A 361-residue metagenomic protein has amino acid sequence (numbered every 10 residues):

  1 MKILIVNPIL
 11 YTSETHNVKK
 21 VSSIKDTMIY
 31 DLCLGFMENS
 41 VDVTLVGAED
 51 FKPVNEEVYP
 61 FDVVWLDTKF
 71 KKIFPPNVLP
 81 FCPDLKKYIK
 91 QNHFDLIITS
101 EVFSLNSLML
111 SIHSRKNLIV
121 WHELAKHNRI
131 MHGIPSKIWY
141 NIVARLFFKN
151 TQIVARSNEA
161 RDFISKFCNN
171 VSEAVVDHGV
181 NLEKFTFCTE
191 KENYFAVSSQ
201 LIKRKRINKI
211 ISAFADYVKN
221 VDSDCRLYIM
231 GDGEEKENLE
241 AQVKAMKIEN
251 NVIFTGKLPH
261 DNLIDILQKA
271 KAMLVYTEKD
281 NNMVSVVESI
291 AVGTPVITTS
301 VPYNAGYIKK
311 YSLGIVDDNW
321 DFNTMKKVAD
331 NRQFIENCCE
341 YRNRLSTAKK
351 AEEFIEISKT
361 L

Functional and structural regions predicted by a protein language model:
M1-F51: N-terminal subdomain of nucleotide-sugar transferases
L4-V6, C188-F214, Y228: Conserved donor-binding/catalytic core segment of Leloir-type glycosyltransferases
S23-I24, K126-L146, L182: Nucleotide-sugar donor phosphate/pyrophosphate-binding loop at the beta->alpha transition of glycosyltransferases
T27, Q200-V218, E234-E240: A conserved mid-protein helix/loop that constitutes part of the nucleotide-sugar donor-binding site
Y30-L32, S136-I153, F167: Membrane-proximal helix-turn-helix segments that form the acceptor-binding/catalytic region of lipid-linked
E159, G179: Carbohydrate-associated surface elements
E278-K279: Aromatic "clamp/platform" in nucleotide-sugar-dependent glycosyltransferases that forms part of the donor/acceptor
P295-T298: Short hydrophobic beta-strand element within catalytic cores of glycosyltransferases and related nucleotide-activated
